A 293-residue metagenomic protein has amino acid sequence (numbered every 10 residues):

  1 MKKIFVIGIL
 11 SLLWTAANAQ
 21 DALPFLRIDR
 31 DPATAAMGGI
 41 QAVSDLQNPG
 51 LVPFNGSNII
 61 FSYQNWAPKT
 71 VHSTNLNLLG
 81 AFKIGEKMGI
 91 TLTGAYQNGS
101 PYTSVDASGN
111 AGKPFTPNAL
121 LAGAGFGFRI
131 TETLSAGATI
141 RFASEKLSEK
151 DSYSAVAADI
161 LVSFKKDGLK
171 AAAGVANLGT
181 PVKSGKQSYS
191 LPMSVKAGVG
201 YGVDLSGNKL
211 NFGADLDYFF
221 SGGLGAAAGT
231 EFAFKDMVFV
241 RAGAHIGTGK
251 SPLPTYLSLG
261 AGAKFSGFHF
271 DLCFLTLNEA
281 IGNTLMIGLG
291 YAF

Functional and structural regions predicted by a protein language model:
M1-I4, E132: Positively charged n-region of N-terminal signal peptides that target proteins for export
M1-K2, A17, F164: Generic cytosolic/nucleocytoplasmic N-terminal low-complexity/intrinsically disordered segments
I4-L13: Sec-dependent N-terminal signal peptides
L13-A19: Sec/Tat signal peptide C-region and signal peptidase I cleavage site
Q20-F293: Subset of outer-membrane beta-barrel
